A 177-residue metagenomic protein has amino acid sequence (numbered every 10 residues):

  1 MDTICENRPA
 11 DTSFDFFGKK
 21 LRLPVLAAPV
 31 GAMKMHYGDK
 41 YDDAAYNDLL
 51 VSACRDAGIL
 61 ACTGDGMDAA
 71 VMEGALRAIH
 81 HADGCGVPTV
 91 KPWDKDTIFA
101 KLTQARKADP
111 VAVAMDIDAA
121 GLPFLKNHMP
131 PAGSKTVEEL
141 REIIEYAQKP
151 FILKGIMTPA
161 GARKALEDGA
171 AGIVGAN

Functional and structural regions predicted by a protein language model:
M1-L21: An N-cap/entry alpha-helix motif that binds or orients negatively charged groups
F16-D65: Active-site cofactor/substrate anionic-group-binding motifs, chiefly glycine- and Lys/Arg-rich phosphate-binding loops
V30-D43, V87-D96, K149-M157: Active-site mouth loops of central-metabolism enzymes
M33, D65-A69, D118, P159: Short glycine-enriched loops at secondary-structure junctions
A45-D94: A gly/proline- and charged-residue-enriched helix-loop-helix capping module
V51-S52, H81, W93-N177: Alpha/beta enzyme core
